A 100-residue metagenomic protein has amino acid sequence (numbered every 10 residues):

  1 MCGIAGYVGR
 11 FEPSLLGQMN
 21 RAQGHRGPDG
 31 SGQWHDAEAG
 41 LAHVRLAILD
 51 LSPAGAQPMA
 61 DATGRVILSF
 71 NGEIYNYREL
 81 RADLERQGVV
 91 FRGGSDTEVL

Functional and structural regions predicted by a protein language model:
M1-L100: N-terminus-centric sequence/structural signature that marks the extreme N-terminus and adjacent "lid/interface" module
